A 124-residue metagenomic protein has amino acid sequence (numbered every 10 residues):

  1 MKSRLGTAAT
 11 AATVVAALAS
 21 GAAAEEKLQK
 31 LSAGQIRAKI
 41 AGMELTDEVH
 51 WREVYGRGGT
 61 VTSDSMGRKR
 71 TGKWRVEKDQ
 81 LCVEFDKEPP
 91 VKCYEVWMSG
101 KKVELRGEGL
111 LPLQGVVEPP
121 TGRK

Functional and structural regions predicted by a protein language model:
K2-A8, S20-K124: Lipid interaction determinants
T10-A17: Bacterial N-terminal signal peptides
